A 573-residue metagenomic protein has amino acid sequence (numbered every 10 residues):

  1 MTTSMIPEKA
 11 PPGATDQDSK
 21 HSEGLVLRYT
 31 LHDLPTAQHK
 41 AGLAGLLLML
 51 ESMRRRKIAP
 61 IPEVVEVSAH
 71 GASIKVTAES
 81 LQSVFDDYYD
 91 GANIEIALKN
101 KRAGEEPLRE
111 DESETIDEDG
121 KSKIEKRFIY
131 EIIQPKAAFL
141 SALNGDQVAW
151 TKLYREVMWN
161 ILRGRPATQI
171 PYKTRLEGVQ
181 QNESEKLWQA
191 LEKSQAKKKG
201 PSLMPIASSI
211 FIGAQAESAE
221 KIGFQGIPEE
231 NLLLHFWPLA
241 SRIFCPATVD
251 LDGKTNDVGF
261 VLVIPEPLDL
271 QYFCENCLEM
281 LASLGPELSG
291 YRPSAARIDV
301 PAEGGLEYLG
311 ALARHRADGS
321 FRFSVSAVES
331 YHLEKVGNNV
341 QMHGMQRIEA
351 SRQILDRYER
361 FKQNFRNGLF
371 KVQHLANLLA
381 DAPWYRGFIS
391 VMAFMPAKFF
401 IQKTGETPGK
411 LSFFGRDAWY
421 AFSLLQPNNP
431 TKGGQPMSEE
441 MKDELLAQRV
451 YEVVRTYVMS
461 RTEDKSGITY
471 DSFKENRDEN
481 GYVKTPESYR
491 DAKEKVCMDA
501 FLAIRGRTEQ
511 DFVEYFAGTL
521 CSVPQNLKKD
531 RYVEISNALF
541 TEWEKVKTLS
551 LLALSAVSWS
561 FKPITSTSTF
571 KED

Functional and structural regions predicted by a protein language model:
M1-L153, A317-D573: Long, contiguous all-alpha helical interaction modules
L50-R54, L191, Q195, L312-R316: Hydrophobic, Leu/Ile/Phe/Ala-enriched alpha-helical segments that form helix-helix packing faces
R56-A69, I170-E177, Y291-V300, A313 (+1 more regions): Short glycine-rich, low-complexity/disordered patches
K121-S289: Basic, glycine-/proline-tolerant helical and adjacent loop/strand elements that line or dock onto nucleic-acid
S209-A382: Domain-exit/linker segments immediately C-terminal to small folded modules
